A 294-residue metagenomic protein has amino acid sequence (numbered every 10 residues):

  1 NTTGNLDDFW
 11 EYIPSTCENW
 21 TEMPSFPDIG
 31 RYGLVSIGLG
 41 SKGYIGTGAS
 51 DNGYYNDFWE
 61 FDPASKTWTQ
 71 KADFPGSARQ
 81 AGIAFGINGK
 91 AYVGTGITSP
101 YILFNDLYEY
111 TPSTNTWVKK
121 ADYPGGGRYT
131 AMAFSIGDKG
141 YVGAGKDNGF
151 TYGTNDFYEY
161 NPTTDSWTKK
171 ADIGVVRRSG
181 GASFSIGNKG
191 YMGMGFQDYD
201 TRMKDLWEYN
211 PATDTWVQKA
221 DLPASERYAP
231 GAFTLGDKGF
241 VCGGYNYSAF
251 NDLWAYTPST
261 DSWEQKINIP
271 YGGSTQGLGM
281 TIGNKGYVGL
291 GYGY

Functional and structural regions predicted by a protein language model:
N1-Y294: Kelch-like beta-propeller repeat domains
